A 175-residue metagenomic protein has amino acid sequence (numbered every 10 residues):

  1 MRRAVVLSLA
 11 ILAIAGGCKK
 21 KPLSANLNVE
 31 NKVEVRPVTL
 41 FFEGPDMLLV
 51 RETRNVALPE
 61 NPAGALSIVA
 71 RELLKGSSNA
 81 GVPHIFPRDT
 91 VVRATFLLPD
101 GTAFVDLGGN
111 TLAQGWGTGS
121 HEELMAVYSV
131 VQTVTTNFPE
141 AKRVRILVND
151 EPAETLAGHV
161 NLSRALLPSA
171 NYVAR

Functional and structural regions predicted by a protein language model:
R2-R3, G17-R175: Bimodal "functional hotspot" detector
R3-L9: Sec-dependent N-terminal signal peptides
L9-A10, P152: Enrichment for repetitive, rod-forming helical segments
A10-G17: Hydrophobic h-region of N-terminal signal peptides that target proteins for export in Gram-negative bacteria
